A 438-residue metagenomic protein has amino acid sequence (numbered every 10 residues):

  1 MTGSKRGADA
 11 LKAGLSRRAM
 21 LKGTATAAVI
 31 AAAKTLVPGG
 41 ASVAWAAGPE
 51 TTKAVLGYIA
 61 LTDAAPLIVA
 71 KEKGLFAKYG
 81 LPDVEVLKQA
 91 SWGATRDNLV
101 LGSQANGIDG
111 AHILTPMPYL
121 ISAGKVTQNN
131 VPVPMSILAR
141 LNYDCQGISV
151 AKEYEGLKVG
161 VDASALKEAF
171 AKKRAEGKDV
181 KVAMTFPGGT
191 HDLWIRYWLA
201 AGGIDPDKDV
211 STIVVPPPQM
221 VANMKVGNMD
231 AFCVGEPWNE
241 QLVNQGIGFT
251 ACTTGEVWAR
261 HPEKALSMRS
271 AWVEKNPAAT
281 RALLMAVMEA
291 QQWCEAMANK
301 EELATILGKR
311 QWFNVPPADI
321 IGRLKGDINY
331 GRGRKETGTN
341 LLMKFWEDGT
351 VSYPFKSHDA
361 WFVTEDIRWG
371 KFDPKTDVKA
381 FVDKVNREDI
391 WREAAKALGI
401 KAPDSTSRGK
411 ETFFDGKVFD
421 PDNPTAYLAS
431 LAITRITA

Functional and structural regions predicted by a protein language model:
M1-L15, A19, K34, V43: N-terminal secretory signal peptides
T24-A28: Sec-dependent signal peptide hydrophobic core
A46-V214, V226-E240, I247-R260, D420-P424 (+1 more regions): Short, glycine-/small- and polar/acidic-enriched structural segments that line small-molecule recognition paths
D63, E72, T95, H191-W194 (+8 more regions): Stable alpha-helical elements in mature extracytoplasmic
I148-S149, A265-M268, W272-V273: Short glycine- and hydrophobic/aromatic-rich loop-to-beta-strand nucleating segment in the catalytic cores
N276-D389: Secondary-structure end/capping motifs
A360-A438: Conserved C-terminal helix/tail region of periplasmic/extracytoplasmic solute-binding proteins
